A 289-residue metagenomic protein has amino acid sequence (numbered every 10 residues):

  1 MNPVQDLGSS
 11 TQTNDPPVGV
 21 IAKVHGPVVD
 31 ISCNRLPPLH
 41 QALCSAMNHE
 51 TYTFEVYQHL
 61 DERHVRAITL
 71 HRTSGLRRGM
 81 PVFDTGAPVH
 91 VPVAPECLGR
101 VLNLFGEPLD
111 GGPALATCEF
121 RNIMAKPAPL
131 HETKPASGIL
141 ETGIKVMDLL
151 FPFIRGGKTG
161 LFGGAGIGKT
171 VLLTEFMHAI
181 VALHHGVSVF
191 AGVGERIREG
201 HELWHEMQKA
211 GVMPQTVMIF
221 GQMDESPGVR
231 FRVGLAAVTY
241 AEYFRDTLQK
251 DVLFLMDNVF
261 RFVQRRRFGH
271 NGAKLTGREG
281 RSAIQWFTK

Functional and structural regions predicted by a protein language model:
M1-L109: N-terminal accessory targeting/assembly segments
D15, M147, I154-G156, L183-G186 (+2 more regions): Short loop/turn elements that form and flank the Walker-type P-loop nucleotide-binding site in RecA-like NTPase cores
L36-L39, A46-N48, F176-A179, H205-A210 (+1 more regions): Short, solvent-exposed amphipathic alpha-helical segments in soluble enzyme and RNA/protein-processing domains
M80, V89, E96, L109-G157 (+2 more regions): P-loop NTPase nucleotide-binding/switch module
G164-A165: P-loop (Walker A) phosphate-binding loop of NTP-binding proteins
G168-F176, A182-V193, I197-R198, G211 (+1 more regions): Conserved P-loop NTPase nucleotide-binding/switch module
E202: Short amphipathic alpha-helical segment within the helicase RecA-like ATPase core that mediates nucleic-acid
